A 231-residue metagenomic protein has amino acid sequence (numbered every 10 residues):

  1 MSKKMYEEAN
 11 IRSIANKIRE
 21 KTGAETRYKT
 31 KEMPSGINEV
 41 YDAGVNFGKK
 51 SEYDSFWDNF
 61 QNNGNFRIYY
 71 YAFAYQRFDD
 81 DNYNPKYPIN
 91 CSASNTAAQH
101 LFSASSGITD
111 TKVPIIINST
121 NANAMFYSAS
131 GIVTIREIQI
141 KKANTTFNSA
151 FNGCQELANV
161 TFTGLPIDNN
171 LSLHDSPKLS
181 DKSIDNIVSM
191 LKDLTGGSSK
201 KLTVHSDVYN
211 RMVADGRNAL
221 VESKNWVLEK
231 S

Functional and structural regions predicted by a protein language model:
M1-Y71, D181: Surface-exposed receptor/substrate recognition regions of extracellular proteins
I18, I187, L220-V221: Extracellular/surface recognition and adhesion modules
N46-Y70, A74-T96, S106-T120, S130-T145 (+4 more regions): Structural signature of tandem-repeat unit edges
Q99-H100, N123-A124, N148-S149, L171: Register-specific detector for alpha-helical tandem repeat solenoids, activating on a conserved position within each
T195-S199: Immediate post-signal peptide segment of exported/extracytoplasmic ligand-binding proteins
R211-N225: Short, aromatic/basic amphipathic alpha-helical patches
